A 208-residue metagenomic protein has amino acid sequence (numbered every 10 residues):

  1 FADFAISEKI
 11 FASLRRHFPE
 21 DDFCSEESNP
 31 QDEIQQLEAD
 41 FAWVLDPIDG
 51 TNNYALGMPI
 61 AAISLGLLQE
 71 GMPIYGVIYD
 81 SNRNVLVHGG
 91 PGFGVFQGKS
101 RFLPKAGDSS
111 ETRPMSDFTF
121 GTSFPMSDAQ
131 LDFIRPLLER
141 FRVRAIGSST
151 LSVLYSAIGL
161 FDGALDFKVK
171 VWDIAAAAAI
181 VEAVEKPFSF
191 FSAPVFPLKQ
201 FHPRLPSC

Functional and structural regions predicted by a protein language model:
F1-I48: N-terminal subdomain of lithium-sensitive/metallo-dependent phosphomonoesterases centered on the IMPase/IPPase/PAP
D3, E26, D46-D49, N53 (+4 more regions): Acidic active-site catalytic centers that drive phospho-/nucleotidyl reactions and related ester hydrolyses
D3, L14, T51, D80 (+4 more regions): Residue-level signal for inorganic ion chemistry
C24-E26, G66, K199: Solvent-exposed beta-strand sheet faces enriched in polar/charged residues
Q36-F96: DPxDG-like acidic metal-binding loop motif
G94-Q97, R101-P104: Short helix-loop capping/hinge motifs at secondary-structure junctions, enriched in acidic/polar residues
P104-S110: Surface-exposed ligand/attachment interfaces on beta-rich extracellular proteins
S110-C208: An extended, acidic
